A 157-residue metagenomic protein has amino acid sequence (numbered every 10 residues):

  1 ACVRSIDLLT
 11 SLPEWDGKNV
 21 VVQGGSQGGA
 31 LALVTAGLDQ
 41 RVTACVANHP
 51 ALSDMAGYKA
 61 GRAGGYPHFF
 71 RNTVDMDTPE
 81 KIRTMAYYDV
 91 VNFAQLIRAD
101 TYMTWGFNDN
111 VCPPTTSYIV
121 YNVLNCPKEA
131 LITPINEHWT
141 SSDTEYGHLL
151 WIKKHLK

Functional and structural regions predicted by a protein language model:
A1-P13: Alpha/beta-hydrolase active-site loop
T10, Q23, G29-Q40, C45 (+1 more regions): Short glycine-enriched nucleophile-adjacent loop and the immediately C-terminal alpha-helix near the catalytic center
E14-S26: Alpha/beta-hydrolase fold nucleophile elbow
V34-D77, T140-D143: Hydrolase active-site cap/lid region
I97, M103-W105: Short beta-strand/loop motif that positions the catalytic acidic residue of the alpha/beta-hydrolase fold
A99, P113-N122: Short alpha-helix in the alpha/beta-hydrolase fold that links the catalytic acid
F107-C112, H138-W139: Acidic catalytic loop of the alpha/beta-hydrolase fold
Y118-K157: C-terminal catalytic histidine-bearing segment of alpha/beta-hydrolase fold enzymes
